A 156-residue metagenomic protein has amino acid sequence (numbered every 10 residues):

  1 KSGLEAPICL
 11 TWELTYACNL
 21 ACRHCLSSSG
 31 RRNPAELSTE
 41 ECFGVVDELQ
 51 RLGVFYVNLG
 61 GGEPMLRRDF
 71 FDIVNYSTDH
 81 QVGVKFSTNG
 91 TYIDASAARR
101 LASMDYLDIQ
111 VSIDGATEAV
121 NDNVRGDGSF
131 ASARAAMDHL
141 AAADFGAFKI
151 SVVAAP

Functional and structural regions predicted by a protein language model:
G3-E40: Canonical Radical SAM [4Fe-4S] cluster-binding loop centered on the CxxxCxxC motif and its immediate flanking residues
W12, L59-G60: Catalytic metal- and UDP-sugar-binding loop of GT-A-like glycosyltransferases, i.e., residues flanking the conserved
E36-L59, R67-P156: Radical SAM/AdoMet-radical enzyme domain recognition
